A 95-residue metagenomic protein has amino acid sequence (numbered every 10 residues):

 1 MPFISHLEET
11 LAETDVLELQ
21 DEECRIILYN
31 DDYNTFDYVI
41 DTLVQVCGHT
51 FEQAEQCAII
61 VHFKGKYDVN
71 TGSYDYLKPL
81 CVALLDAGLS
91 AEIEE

Functional and structural regions predicted by a protein language model:
P2-E95: Terminal domain-initiation and capping elements
